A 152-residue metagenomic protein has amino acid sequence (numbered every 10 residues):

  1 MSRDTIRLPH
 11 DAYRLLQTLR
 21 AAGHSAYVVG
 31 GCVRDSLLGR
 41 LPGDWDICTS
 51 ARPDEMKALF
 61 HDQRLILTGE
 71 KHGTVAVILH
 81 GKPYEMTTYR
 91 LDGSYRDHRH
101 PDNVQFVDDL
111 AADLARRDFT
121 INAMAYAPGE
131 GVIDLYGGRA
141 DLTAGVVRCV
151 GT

Functional and structural regions predicted by a protein language model:
M1-T152: Catalytic cores of the polymerase beta-like nucleotidyltransferase superfamily and closely associated nucleotide
